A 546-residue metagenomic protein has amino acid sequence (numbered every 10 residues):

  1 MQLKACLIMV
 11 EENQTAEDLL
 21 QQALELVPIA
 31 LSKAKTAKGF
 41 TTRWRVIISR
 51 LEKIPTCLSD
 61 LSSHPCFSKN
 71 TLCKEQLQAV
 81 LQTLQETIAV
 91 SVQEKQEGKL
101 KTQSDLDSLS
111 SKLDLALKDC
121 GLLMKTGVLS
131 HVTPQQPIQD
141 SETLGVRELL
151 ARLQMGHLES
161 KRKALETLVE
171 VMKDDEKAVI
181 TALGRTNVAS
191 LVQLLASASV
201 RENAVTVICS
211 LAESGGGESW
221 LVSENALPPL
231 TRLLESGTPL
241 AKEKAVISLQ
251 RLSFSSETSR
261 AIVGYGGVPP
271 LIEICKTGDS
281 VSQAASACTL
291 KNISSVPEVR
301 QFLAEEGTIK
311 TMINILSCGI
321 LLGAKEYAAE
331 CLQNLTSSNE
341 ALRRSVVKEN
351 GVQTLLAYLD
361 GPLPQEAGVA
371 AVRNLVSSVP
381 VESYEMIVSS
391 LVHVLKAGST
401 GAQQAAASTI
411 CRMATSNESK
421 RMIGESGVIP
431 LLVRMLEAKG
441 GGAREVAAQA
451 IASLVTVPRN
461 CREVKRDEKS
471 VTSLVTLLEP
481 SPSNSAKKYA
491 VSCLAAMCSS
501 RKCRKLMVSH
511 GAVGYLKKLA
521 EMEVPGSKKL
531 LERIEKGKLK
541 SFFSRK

Functional and structural regions predicted by a protein language model:
Q2-K38, C73, L117, G121-Q154 (+1 more regions): Terminal membrane/secretory targeting segments in land-plant proteins
V10-L26, T41, V46-K53, A79-Q82 (+21 more regions): Alpha-helical solenoid repeats of the armadillo/HEAT superfamily in eukaryotic scaffolding/adaptor proteins
P28-T36, P55-L72, V92, Q96: Short, charged/polar, low-complexity loop and linker segments that flank or interrupt alpha-helical bundles
K69-Q139: Alpha-helical bundle protein-protein interaction modules that mediate dimerization/oligomerization and scaffolding
C73-Q76, G98, T102, V179-G184 (+7 more regions): HEAT/armadillo-like alpha-solenoid scaffolds in large eukaryotic assembly and transport factors
D140-T181, N187-S190, L194, A407: N-terminal segments that cap or nucleate solenoid repeat domains
E148-L150, S190-V192, P229-R232, P270-I272 (+6 more regions): Buried hydrophobic core positions in alpha-solenoid tandem helical repeats
E176-K177, G215, S256-E257, P297-E298 (+2 more regions): Leucine-rich repeat
